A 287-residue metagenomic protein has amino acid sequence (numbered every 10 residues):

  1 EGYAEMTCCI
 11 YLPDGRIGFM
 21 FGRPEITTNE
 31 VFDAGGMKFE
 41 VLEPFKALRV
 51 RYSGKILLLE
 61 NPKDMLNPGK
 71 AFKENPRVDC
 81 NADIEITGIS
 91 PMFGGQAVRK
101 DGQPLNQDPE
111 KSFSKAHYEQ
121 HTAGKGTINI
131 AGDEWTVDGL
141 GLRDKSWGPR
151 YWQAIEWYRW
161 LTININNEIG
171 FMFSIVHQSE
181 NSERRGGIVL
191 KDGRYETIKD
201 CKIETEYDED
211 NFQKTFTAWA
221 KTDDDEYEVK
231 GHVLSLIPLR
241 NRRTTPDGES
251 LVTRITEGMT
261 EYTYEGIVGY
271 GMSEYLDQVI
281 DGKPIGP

Functional and structural regions predicted by a protein language model:
E1-P287: Structured soluble/peripheral alpha/beta segments that form catalytic or ligand/cofactor-binding pockets
